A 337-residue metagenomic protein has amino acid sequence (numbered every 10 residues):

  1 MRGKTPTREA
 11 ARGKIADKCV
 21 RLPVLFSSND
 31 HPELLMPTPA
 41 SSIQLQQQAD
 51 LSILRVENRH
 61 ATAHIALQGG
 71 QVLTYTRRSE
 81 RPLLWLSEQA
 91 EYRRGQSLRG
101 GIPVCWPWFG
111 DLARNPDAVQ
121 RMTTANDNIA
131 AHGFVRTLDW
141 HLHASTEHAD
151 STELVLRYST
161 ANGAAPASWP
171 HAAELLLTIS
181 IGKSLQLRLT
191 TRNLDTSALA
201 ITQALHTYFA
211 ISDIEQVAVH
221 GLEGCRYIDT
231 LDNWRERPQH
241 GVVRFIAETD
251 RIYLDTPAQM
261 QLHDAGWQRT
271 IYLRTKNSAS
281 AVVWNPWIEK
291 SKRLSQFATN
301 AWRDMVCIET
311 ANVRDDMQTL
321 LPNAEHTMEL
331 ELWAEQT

Functional and structural regions predicted by a protein language model:
H31-I102, A258-Q259, H263-S278, P322-T337: Beta-strand-rich N-terminal accessory domains
P39-A40, Q48, T124-I181: Extended, loop-rich substrate-binding clefts of extracytoplasmic carbohydrate-active enzymes
R94-S97, C105, G266-C307: Glycine-rich active-site loops that engage anionic ligands at enzyme catalytic sites
Q96-G133, H220-R226, P257-M260: Beta-strand/loop-rich accessory regions of lumenal/periplasmic or secreted enzymes, predominantly carbohydrate-active
L176-L177, D316-L320: Beta-strand-rich interaction surfaces with strong enrichment in secreted/lumenal proteins
T191-D195, A334: Asparagine-centered strand-capping/turn motif at beta-strand->loop junctions
A198-A200, A204, Y208-V282: Active-site/ligand-binding surface loops and adjacent short beta/alpha elements that line catalytic pockets across
